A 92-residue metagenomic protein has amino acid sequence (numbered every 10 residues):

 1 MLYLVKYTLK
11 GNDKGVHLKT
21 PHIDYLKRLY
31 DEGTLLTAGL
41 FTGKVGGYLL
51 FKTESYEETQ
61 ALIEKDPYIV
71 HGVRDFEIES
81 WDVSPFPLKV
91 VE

Functional and structural regions predicted by a protein language model:
M1-E92: Conserved, structured core segments of small domains
